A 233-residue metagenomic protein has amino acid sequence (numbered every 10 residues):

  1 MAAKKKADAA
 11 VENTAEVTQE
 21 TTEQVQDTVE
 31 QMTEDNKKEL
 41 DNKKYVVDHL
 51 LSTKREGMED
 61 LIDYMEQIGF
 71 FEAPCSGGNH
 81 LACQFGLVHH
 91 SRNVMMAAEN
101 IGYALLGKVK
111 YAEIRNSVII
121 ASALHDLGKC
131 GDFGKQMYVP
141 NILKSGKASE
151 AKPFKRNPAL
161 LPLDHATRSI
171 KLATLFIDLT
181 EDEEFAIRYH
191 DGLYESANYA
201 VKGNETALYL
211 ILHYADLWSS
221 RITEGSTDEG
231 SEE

Functional and structural regions predicted by a protein language model:
A2-A3: Low-complexity, polybasic segments enriched for Lys interleaved with small residues
A7-V29: Composition-driven recognition of long, low-complexity, acid-poor segments enriched in small hydrophobic and small
T21, V25-E150: Acidic/His-rich, divalent-metal-binding segments that scaffold phosphate/diphosphate chemistry
G77-H89, E113-D228: Divalent metal-dependent catalytic cores for phosphoryl transfer on phosphate-bearing substrates
S231-E233: A short alpha/beta connector and helix-capping loop motif
